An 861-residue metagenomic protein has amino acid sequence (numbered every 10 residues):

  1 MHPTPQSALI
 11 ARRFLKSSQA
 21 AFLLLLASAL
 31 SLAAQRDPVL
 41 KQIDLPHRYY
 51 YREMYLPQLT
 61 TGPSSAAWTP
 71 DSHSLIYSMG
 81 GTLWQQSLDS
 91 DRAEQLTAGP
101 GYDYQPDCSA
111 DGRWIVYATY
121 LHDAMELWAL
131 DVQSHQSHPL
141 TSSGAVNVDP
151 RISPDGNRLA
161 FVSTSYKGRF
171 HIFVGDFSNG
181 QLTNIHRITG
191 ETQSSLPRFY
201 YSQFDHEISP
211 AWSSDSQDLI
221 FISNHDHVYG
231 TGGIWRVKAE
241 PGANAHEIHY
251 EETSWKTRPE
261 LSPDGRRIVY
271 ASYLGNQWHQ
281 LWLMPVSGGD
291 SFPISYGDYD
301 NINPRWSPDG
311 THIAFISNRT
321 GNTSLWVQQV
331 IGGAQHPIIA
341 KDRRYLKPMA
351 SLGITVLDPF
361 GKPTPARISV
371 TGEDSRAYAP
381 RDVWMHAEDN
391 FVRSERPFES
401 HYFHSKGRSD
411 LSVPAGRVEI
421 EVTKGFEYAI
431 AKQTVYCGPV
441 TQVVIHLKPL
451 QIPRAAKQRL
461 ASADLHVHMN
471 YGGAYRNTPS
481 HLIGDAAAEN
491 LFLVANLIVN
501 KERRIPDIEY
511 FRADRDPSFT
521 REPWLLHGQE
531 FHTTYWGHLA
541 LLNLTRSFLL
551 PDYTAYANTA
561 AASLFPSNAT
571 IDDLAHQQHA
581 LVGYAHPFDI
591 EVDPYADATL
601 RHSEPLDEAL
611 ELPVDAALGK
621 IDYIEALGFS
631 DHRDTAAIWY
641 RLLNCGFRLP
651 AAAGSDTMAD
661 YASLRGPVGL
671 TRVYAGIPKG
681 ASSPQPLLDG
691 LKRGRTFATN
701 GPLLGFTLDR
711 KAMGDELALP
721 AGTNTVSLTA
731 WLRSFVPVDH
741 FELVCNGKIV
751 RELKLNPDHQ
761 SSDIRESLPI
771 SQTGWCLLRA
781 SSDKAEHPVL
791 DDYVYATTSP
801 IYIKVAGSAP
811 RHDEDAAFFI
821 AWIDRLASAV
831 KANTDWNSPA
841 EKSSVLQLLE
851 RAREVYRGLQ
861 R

Functional and structural regions predicted by a protein language model:
M1-K16: N-terminal secretory signal peptides that target proteins for export/translocation
S18-S31: Bacterial N-terminal signal peptides
Q35-S351: Sequence signature of WD/YWTD-type beta-propeller architectures
K341-D342, M349-V413, T423, K432-V435 (+6 more regions): Charged catalytic cores and adjacent phosphate/nucleic-acid-binding surfaces used for phosphate/nucleic-acid chemistry
G416-I420: A short tyrosine-centered beta-strand micro-motif
T441-L497, H812-L826: An acidic-aromatic substrate-binding cleft motif
N470-N477, A488-L549: Active-site neighborhood of divalent metal-dependent phosphoester/pyrophosphate hydrolases
E509-R512, E522-H527, S567-T570, R601-P613 (+1 more regions): Alpha-helical scaffolding within the catalytic cores of extracellular/periplasmic polymer-degrading hydrolases
